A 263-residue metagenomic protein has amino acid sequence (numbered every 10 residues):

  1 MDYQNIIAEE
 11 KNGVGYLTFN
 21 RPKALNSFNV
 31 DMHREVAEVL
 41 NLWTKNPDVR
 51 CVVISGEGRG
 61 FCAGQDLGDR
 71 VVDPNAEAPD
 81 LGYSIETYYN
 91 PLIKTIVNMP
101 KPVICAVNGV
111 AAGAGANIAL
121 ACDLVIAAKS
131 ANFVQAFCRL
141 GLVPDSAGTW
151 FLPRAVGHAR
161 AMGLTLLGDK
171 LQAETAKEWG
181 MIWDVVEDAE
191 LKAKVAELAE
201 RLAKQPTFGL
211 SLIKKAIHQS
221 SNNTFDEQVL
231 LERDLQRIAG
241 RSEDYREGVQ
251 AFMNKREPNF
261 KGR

Functional and structural regions predicted by a protein language model:
M1-E57, K94, K192: Conserved CoA-thioester-binding segment of acyl-CoA-metabolizing enzymes
L17, R21, V36, I54 (+7 more regions): Terminal peptide-recognition signature
P22, N46, D73, M99 (+1 more regions): Generic structural signal for alpha-helix termini and adjacent loop/cap motifs
R34, G56-T95, A111, G141 (+1 more regions): Glycine- (often His-adjacent) and acidic-residue-rich active-site loop that binds/positions the CoA thioester
K94-L210, R233, R237-S242, E247-Q250 (+2 more regions): Crotonase-fold acyl-CoA enzyme core
K214-N223: Short, charged, surface-exposed hinge/linker loops at domain edges that act as mobile lids or interdomain connectors
